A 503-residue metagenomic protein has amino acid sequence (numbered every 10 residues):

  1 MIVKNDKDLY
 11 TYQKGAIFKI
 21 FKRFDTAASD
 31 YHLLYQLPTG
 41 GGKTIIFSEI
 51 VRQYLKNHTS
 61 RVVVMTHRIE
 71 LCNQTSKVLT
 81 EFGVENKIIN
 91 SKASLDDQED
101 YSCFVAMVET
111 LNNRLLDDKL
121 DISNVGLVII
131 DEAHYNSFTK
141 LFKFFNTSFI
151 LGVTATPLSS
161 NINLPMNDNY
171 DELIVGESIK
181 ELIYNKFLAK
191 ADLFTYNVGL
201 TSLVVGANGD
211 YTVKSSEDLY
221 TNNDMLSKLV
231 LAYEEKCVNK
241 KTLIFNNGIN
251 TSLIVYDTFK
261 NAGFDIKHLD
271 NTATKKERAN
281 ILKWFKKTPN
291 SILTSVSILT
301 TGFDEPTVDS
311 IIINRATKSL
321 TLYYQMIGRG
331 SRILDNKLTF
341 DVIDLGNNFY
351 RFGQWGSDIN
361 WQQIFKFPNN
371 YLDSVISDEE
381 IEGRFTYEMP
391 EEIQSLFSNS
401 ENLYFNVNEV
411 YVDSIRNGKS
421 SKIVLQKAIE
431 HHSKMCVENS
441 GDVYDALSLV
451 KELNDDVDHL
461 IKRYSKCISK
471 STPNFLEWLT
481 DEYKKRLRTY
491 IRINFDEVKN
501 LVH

Functional and structural regions predicted by a protein language model:
M1-Q36: Conserved pre-motif I regulatory segment
A28-I50: Walker A/P-loop
N73, I88-E99, L116, L253-I254 (+1 more regions): Conserved helicase ATPase core of P-loop NTP-dependent helicases/translocases
E109, N271-I364: Conserved RecA-like P-loop NTPase helicase motor core
Y135-L193: Post-DEXD/H (motif II) to motif III coupling segment of the RecA-like Helicase ATP-binding lobe
L173-N246: Conserved interdomain linker/interface between the two RecA-like ATPase lobes of SF2 helicase motors
V175-A189, L334-M389: A conserved SF2-helicase RecA2
K228, E234, K241, T251 (+1 more regions): Long, largely alpha-helical accessory region at the distal end of helicase-like NTP-driven motors
